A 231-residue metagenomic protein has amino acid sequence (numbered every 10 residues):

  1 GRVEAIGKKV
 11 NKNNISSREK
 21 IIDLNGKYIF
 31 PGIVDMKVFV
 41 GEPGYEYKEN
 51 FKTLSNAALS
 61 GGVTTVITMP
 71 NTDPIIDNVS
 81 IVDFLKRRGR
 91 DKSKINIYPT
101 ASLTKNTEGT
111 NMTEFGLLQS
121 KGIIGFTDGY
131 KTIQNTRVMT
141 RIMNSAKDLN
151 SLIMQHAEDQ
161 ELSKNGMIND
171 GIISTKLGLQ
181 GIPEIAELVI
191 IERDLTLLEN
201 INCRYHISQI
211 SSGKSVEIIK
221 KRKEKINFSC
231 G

Functional and structural regions predicted by a protein language model:
G1, G26, K37, A58 (+6 more regions): Divalent metal-coordination and catalytic microenvironments
G1-P31: Histidine-rich, glycine-flanked metal-binding segment
E19, V63, N150-S151: A short helix->loop->beta-strand "cap" motif at the edges of active sites that frequently abuts
K27-G89: Metal-associated gating/positioning segment near the N- to mid-region
F30, V79-T100, N144-Q155: Alpha-helix-loop-beta-strand connector modules within alpha/beta enzyme cores
M36-E49, P70-T72, Y98-N111, Y130 (+1 more regions): Active-site mouth loops of central-metabolism enzymes
M112-G231: Histidine/acidic residue-rich metal-binding segments in metalloenzymes
